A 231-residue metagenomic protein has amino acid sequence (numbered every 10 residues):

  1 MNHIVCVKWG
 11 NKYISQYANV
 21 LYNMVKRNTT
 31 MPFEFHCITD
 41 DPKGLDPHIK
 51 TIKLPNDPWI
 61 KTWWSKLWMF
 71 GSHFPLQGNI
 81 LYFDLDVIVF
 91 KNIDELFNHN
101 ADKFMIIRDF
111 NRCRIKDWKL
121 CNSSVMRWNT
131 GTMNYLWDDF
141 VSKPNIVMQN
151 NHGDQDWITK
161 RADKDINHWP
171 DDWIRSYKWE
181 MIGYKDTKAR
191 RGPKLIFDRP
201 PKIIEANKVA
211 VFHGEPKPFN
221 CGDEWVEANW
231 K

Functional and structural regions predicted by a protein language model:
M1-V20, M31, C37, D46-L54 (+1 more regions): A glycosyltransferase accessory/donor-loop signature
N23, W68, D156: Active-site phosphate/pyrophosphate- and oxyanion-stabilizing loops and adjacent acidic/basic residues in soluble
M24-T30: Zn2+-dependent metallopeptidase catalytic core
R27, S72, W118, P201-K202: Structural motif
P32-E34, G78-N79: Short active-site oxyanion
T39-D41: Residues in the short beta-alpha loop(s) of Rossmann-like NAD(P)-binding domains
K43-D46, T51-K53, D57, W64-L120 (+1 more regions): GT-A fold catalytic core of metal-dependent nucleotide-sugar glycosyltransferases, centered on the diacidic
C121-N122, A206: A generic structural signal for well-ordered coil/turn residues at beta-strand boundaries that shape enzyme active-site
